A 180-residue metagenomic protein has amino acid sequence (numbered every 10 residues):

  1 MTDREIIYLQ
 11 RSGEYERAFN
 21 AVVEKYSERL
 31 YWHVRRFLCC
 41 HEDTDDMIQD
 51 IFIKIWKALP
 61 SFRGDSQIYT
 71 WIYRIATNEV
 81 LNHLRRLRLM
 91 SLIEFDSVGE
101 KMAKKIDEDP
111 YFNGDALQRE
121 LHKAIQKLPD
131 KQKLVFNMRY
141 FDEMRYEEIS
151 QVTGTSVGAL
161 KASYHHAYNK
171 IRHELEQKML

Functional and structural regions predicted by a protein language model:
M1-R29, R36, Q126, Q177-L180: N-terminal module of bacterial RNA polymerase sigma factors
D3-R4, M90-D115: Internal acidic/polar
R11-S12, C39, F52-Q67, L87: Sigma70-family region 2
V23, Y31, H41-A58: Conserved RNAP core-binding helix
D46-I53, S66-N78: Structural recognition of an alpha-helix C-terminal capping motif at a helix-to-coil junction
S61-R63, R74-E94: Arg/Lys-rich amphipathic alpha helix in sigma70-family domain 2
L81, Q132, E147, Q151-K178: DNA-recognition helix of helix-turn-helix
V135-R139: A short pre-motif secondary-structure segment
